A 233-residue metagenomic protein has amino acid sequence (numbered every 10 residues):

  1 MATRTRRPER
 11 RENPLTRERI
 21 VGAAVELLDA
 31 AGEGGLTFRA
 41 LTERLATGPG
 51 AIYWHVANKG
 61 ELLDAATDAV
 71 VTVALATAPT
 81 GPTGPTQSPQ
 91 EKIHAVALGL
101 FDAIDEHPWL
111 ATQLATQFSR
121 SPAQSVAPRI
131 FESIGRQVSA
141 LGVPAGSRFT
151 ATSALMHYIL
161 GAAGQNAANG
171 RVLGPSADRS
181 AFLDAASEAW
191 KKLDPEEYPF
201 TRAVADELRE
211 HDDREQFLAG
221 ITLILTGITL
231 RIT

Functional and structural regions predicted by a protein language model:
M1-L15, L75, P79-P85, E196-E207: N-terminal intrinsically disordered/low-complexity leader segments
M1-R4, A168-T233: C-terminal peripheral helix-coil segments that are non-catalytic and often amphipathic
R19, A23-E61, A65: Helix-turn-helix
T37, T112-A115, T201: Short, hydrophobic secondary-structure boundary micro-motifs
T67-L75: Short, basic, alpha-helical segments at the C-terminal edge of helix-turn-helix-like DNA-binding modules
A76-R129, T152-L155: Hydrophobic alpha-helical connector segments
A95, T116-S153, G164, S187-P199: Amphipathic alpha-helical packing segments from all-alpha helical-bundle domains
